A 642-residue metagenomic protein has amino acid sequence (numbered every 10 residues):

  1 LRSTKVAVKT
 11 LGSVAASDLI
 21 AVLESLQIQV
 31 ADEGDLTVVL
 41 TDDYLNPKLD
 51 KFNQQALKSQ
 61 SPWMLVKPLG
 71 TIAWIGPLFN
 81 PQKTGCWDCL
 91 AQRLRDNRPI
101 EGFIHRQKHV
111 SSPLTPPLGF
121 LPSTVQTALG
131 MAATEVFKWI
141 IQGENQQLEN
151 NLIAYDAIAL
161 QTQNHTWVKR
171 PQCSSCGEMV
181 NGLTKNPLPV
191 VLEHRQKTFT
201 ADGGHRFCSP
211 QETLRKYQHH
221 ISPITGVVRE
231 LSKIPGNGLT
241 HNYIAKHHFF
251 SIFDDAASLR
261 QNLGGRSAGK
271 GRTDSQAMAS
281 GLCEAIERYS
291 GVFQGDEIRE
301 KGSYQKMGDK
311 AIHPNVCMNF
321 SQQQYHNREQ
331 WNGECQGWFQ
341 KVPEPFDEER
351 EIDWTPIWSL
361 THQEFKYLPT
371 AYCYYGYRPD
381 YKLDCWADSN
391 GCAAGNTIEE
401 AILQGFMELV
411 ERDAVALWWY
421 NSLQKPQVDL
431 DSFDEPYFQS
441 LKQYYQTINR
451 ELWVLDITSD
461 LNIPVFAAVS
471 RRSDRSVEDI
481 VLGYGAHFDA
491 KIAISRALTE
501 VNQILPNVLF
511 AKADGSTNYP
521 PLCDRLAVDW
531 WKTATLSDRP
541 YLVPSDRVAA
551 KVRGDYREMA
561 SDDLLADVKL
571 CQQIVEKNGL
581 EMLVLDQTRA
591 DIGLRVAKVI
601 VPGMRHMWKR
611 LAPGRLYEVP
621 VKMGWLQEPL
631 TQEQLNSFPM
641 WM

Functional and structural regions predicted by a protein language model:
L1-A7: N-terminal charged helix/coil linker that caps or initiates catalytic domains
S3, Q147-I153: A glycine-biased structural micro-motif
A7, L11-S13, L19-L26, G34-A128 (+2 more regions): E1/E1-like adenylate-forming module used to activate ubiquitin-like modifiers and sulfur-carrier proteins
V30, Q60-L65, L452, M582: Hydrophobic beta-strand scaffold residues
A31-E33, V66, C89, L455-I457 (+1 more regions): Conserved beta-strand termini and adjacent loop/short-helix elements that scaffold enzyme active sites in alpha/beta
M131-W139, C283: Short glycine/serine- and small hydrophobic-enriched flexible loop segments
Q161-M642: Helix-biased "structured C-terminal domain" signature
